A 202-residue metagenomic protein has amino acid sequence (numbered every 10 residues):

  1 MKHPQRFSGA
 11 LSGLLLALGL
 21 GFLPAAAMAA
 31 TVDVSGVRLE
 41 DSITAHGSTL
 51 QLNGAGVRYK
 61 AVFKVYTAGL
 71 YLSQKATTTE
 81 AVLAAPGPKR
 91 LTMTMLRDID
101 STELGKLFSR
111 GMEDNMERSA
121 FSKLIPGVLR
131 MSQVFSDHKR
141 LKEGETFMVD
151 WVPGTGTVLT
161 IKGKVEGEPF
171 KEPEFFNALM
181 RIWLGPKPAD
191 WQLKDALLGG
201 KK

Functional and structural regions predicted by a protein language model:
K2-L15: Bacterial N-terminal signal peptides that target proteins for export
S12-P24: Bacterial N-terminal signal peptides
A29-A85: N-terminal secretory signal peptides
A76-G154: Mid-length scaffold segments of soluble, non-membrane domains
I161-K164: Short strand-turn-strand beta-turns centered on an Asx-Gly dipeptide
E166-D190: Flexible glycine-rich active-site/ligand-binding loops centered on an Asp-His dyad
W191-K202: Cysteine/selenocysteine-centered motifs that mediate thiol-based redox chemistry or coordinate metal-sulfur cofactors
